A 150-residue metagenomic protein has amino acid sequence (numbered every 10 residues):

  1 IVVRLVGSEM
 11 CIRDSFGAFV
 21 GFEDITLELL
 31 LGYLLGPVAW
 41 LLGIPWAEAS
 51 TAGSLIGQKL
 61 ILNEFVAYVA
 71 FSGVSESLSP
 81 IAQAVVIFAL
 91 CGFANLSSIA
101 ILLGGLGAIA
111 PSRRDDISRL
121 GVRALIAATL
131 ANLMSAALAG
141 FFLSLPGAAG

Functional and structural regions predicted by a protein language model:
I1, A39, G107: Short, flexible active-site loop motifs that bind/organize anionic cofactors or intermediates
I1-I12: Single conserved hydrophobic/aromatic residue that forms the stacking wall/gate of nucleotide- or nucleobase-binding
L5-V6, F19-E23: Compositionally biased, intrinsically disordered low-complexity segments
S15, F19, P37-W40, L55 (+3 more regions): Generic, well-ordered alpha-helical scaffold segments in large soluble proteins
F16-V20, G147-G150: Membrane-interfacial helix-loop-helix connectors in multipass membrane proteins
G21-I87: Interfacial loop/helix-cap signal at membrane boundaries in integral membrane proteins
K59-G150: C-terminal transmembrane helix pair
